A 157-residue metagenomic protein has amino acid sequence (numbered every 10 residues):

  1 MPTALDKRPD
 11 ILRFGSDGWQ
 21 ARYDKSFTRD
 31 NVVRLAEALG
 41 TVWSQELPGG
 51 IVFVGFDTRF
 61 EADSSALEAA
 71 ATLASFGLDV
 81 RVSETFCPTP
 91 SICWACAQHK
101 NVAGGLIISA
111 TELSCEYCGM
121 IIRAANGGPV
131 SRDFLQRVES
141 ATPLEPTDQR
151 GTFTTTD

Functional and structural regions predicted by a protein language model:
M1-A71, S75, T154-D157: An N-terminal, well-structured beta->alpha segment
P2-P9, C118-D157: Gly/Ser/Thr-enriched, mixed-charge loops and adjacent short helices that form phosphate/oxyanion-binding elements
D24-F27, E84, G127-V130: Pocket-edge positions in alpha/beta enzyme catalytic cores
D30, P90, R132-Q136: Generic alpha-helical secondary structure signal
V32-V33, A71-S75, K100-N101, A125-G127 (+1 more regions): Short, low-complexity, polar/charged sequence segments that are solvent-exposed and flexible
R34, A38, S91-A95, R137: Alpha-helical scaffold segments in soluble metabolic enzymes
L39, H99, T142-E145: Alpha-helix boundary/capping residues
T41, Q45-P48, V52-Y117: N-terminal small/polar loop signature for handling phosphorylated ligands or for N-terminal nucleophile
